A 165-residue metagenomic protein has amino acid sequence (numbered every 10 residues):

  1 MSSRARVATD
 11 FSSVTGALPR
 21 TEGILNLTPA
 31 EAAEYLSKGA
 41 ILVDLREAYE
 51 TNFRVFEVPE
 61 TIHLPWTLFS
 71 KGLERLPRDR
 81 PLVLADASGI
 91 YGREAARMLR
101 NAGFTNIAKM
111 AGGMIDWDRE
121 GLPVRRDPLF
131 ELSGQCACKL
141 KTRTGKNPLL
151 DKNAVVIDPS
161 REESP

Functional and structural regions predicted by a protein language model:
M1-I41, A48-P81, S88-P165: Rhodanese-like catalytic fold shared by cysteine-dependent sulfurtransferases and DSP/PTP-type phosphatases
